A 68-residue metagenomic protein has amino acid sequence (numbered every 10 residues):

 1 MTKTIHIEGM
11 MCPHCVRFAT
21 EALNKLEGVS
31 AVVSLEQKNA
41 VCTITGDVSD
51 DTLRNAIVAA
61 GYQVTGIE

Functional and structural regions predicted by a protein language model:
M1-G9: Short glycine-/aliphatic-rich beta-strand segments at the starts of folded cytosolic domains
M10-N24: Short amphipathic alpha-helix segments
A19, A31, A40-C42: Small side chains
A22, C42-E68: C-terminal structural segments of small proteins and small subunits
L23-V32: Short acidic amphipathic segments
V32-N39, I67-E68: RNA-recognition motif
